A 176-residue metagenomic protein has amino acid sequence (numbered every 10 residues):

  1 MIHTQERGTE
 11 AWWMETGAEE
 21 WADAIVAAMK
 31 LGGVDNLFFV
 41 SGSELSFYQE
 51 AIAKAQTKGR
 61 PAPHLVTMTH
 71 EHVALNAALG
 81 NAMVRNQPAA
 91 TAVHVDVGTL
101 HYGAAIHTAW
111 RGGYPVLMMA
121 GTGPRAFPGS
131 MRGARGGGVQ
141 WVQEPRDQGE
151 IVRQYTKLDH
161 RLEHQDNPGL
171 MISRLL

Functional and structural regions predicted by a protein language model:
I2-L176: N-terminal alpha/beta PP-like core and its mobile active-site loop of ThDP/TPP-dependent enzymes
